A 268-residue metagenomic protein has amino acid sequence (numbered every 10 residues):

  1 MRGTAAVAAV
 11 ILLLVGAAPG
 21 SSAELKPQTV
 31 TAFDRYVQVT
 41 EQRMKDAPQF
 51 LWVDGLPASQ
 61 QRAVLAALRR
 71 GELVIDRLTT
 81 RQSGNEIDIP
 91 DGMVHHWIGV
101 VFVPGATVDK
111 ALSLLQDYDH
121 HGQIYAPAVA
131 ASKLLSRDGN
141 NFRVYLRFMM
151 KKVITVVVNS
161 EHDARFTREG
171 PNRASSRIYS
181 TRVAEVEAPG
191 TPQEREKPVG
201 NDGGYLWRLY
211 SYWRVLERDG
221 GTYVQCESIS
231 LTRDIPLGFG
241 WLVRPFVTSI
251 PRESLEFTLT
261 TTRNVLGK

Functional and structural regions predicted by a protein language model:
A5-G16: Bacterial N-terminal signal peptides
G16-A23: Domain-scale selection of a single, long terminal region that carries the protein's primary operational module
A23-K268: Eukaryotic helix-grip
